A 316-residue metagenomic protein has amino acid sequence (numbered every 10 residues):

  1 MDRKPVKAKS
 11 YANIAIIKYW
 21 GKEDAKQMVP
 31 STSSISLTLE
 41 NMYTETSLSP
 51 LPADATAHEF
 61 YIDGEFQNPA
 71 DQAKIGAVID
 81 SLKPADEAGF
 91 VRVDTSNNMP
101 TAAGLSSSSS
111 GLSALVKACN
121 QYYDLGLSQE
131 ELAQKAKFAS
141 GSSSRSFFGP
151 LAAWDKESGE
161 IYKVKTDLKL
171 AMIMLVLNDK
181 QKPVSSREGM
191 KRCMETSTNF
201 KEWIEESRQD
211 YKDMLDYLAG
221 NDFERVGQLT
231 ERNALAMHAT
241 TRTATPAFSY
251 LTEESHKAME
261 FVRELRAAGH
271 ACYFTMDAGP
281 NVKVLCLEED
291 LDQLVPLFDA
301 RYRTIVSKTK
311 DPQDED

Functional and structural regions predicted by a protein language model:
M1-A103, K117-Q121, L125-L127, T304-D316: ATP-binding N-lobe of GHMP and related small-molecule kinases
P5-V6, S10, K22, D167-D316: C-terminal nucleotide
S10-N13, Y19-W20, S96, S109 (+5 more regions): Fold-independent oxyanion-binding glycine-rich loops and adjacent beta-strand/coil segments at enzyme active sites
A15-K18, L37, T44-L48, S143-S146 (+3 more regions): Short beta-strand scaffold segments in enzyme catalytic cores
I35-L39, K165-T166, F274: Short Gly/Pro-enriched turn/cap motifs at secondary-structure boundaries
A77-V78, R145-K156, E205-Q209, D213: Charged/polar, low-hydrophobicity segments characteristic of intrinsically disordered regions and flexible loops
K83-T166: Gly/Ser-rich oxyanion-binding loop with an adjacent helix/lid that shapes the negatively charged ligand pocket
